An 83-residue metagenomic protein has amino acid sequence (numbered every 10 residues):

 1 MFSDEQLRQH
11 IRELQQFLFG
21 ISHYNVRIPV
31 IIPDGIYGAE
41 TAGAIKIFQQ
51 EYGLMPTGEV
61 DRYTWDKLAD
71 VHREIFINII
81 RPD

Functional and structural regions predicted by a protein language model:
M1-D83: Cell-envelope/ECM-targeting effectors and their regulatory/trafficking segments
